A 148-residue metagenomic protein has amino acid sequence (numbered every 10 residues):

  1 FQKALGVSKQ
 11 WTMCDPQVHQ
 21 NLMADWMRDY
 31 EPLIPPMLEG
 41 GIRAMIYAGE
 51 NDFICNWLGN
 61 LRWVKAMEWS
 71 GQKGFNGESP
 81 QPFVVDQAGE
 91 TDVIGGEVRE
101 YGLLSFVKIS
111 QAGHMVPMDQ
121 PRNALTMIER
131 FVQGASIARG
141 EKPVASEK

Functional and structural regions predicted by a protein language model:
F1-K148: Terminal and linker regions of secretory-pathway proteins
